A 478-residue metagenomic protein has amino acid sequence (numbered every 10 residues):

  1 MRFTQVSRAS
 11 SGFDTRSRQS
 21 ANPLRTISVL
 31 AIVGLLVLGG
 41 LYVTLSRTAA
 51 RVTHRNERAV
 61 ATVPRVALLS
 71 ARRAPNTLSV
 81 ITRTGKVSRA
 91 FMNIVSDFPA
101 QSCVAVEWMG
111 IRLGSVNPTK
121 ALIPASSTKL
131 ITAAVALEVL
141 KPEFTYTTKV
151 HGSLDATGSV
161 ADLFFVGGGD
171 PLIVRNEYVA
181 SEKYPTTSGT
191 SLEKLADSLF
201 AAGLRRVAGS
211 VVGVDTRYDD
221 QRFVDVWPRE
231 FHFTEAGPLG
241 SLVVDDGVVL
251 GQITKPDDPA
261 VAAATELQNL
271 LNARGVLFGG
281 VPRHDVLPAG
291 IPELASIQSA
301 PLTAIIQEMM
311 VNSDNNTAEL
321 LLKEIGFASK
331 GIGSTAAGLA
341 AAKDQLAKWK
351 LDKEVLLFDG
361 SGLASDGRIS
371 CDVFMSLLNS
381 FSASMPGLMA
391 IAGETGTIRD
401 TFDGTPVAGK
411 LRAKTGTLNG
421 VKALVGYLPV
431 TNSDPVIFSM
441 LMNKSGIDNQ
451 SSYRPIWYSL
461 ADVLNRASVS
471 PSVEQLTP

Functional and structural regions predicted by a protein language model:
M1-P23: N-terminal Lys/Arg-rich, disordered targeting/topogenic segments
S28-Y42: Hydrophobic membrane-insertion alpha-helices, especially the h-region of bacterial N-terminal signal peptides
A59-I123, P142-E143, L195-G203, V463: Beta-lactamase-like hydrolase cores
Q101-S102, G158-G240, G247, G275-V276 (+2 more regions): Mid-domain, small-residue-enriched loop/turn segments at the edges of structured enzyme/sensor domains
G114-S115, G326-P478: Small-residue-rich helix-loop
P124-P142, V211, L242, E266-L271 (+2 more regions): Active-site SXXK
E138-S153, V160, G275, G279-R283 (+1 more regions): Short, well-structured active-site flanking segments
P238, D245-L388: A small/polar active-site loop signature that marks catalytic segments
